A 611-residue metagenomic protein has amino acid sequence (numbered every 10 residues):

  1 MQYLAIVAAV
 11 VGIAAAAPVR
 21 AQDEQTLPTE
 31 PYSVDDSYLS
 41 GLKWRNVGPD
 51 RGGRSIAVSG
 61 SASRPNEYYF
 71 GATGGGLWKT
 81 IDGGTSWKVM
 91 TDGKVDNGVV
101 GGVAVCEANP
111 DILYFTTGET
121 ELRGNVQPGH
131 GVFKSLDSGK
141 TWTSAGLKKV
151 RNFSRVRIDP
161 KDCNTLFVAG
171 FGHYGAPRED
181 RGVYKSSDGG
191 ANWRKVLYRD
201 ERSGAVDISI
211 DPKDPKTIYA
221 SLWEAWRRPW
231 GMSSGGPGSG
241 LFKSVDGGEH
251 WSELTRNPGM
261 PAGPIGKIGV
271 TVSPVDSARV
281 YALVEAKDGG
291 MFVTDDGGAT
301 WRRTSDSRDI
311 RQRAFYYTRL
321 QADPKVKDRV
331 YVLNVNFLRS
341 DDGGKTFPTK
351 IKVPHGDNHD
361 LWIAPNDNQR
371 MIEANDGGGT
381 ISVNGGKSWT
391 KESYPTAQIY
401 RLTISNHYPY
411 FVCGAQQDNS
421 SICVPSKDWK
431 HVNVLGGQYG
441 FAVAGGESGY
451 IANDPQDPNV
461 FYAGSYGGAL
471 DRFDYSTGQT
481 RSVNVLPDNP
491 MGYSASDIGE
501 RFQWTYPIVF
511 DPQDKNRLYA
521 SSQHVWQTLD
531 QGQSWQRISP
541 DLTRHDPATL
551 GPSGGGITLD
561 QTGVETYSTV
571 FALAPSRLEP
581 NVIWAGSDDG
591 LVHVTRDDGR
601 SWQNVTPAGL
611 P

Functional and structural regions predicted by a protein language model:
A5-A15: Bacterial N-terminal signal peptides
A17-A21: Sec/Tat signal peptide C-region and signal peptidase I cleavage site
Q22-P611: Beta-propeller blade termini and top-face loops
